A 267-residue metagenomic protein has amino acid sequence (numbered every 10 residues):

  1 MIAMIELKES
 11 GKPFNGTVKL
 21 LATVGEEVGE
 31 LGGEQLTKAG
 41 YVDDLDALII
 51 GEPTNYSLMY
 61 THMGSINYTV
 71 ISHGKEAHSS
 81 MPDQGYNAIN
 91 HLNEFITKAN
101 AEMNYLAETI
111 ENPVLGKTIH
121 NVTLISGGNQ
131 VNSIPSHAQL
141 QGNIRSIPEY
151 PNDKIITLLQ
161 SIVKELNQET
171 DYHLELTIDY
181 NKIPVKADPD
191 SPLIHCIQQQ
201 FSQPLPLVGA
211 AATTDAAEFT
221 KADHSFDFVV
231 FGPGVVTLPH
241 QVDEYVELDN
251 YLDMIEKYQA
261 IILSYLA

Functional and structural regions predicted by a protein language model:
M1-N67: Acidic/histidine-rich catalytic neighborhood of metal-dependent amide-processing enzymes
P53, Y60, N67-A267: Metal-dependent amide/peptide-bond hydrolase catalytic core, centered on the "pita-bread" metallohydrolase fold
